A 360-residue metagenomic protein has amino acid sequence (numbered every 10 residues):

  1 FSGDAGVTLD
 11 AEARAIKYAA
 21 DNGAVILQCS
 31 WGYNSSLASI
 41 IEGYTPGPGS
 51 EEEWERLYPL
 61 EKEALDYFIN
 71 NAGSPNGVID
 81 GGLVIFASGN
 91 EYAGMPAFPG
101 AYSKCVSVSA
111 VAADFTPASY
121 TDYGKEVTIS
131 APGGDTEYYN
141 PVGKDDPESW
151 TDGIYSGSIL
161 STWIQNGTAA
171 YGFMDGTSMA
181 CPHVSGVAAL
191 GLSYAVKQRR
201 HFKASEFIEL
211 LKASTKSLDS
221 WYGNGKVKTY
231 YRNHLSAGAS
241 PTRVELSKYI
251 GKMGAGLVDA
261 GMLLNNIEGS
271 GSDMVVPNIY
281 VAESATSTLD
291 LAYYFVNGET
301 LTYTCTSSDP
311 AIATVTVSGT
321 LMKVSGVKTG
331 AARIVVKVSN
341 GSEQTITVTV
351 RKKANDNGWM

Functional and structural regions predicted by a protein language model:
F1-E51, E63, S109-A112, A195-R200 (+1 more regions): Subtilisin-like peptidase catalytic core
F1-S2, K17, V25-C29, G134 (+1 more regions): Hydrolase catalytic cores
S2-A5, G32-L37, N90-G94, V111-T116 (+4 more regions): Solvent-exposed loop/turn segments at secondary-structure junctions within structured extracellular/periplasmic domains
D21-L27, S74, V78-V84, S103-S107 (+1 more regions): Loop/turn elements at helix/coil->beta-strand transitions in domains of secreted/extracellular proteins
Q28-G32, I85-S88, S109-A110, T121 (+1 more regions): A cross-family glycoside hydrolase active-site/sugar-binding cleft signature
G89, Y249, L257-D273: Secreted peptidase-domain scaffold signal
G269-M360: Extracytoplasmic soluble-region selector
